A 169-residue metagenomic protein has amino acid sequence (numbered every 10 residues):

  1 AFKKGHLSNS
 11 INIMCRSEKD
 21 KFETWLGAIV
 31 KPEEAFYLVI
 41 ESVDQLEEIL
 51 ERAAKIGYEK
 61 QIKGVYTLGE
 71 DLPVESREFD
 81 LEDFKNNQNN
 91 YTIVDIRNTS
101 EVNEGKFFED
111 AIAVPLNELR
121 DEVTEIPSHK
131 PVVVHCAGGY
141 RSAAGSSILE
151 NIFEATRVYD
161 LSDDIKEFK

Functional and structural regions predicted by a protein language model:
K3-K169: Rhodanese-like catalytic fold shared by cysteine-dependent sulfurtransferases and DSP/PTP-type phosphatases
